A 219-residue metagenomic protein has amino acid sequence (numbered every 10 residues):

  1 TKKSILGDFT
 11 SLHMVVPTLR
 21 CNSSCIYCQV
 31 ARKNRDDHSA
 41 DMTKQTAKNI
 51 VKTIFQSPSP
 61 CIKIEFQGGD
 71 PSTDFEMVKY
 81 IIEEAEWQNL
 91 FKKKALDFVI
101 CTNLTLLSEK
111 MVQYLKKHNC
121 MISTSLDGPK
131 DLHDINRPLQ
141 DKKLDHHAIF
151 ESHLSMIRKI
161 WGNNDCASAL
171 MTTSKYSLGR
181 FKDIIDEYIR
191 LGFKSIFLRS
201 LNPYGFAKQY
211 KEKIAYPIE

Functional and structural regions predicted by a protein language model:
T1-Q113, K117-H118: Conserved alpha-helical substructure of the radical SAM core
V16, E65-Q67, V99-N103, S123-D127 (+2 more regions): A cross-family glycoside hydrolase active-site/sugar-binding cleft signature
N22, P71, T105-L106, P129 (+2 more regions): Short, solvent-exposed loop/turn segments at secondary-structure junctions
T43, D74, S108, P129 (+2 more regions): Helix N-cap and loop-to-helix transition residues
K63-D70, G128-I135, L139: N-terminal-biased segments
K116-I122, G192-K194: Glycine-enriched alpha-helix->loop->beta-strand junction motifs that scaffold or abut catalytic
D131-E151, S155, K159-E219: Radical SAM enzyme [4Fe-4S]-AdoMet core and its adjacent flexible, acidic and glycine-rich loops/tails across
